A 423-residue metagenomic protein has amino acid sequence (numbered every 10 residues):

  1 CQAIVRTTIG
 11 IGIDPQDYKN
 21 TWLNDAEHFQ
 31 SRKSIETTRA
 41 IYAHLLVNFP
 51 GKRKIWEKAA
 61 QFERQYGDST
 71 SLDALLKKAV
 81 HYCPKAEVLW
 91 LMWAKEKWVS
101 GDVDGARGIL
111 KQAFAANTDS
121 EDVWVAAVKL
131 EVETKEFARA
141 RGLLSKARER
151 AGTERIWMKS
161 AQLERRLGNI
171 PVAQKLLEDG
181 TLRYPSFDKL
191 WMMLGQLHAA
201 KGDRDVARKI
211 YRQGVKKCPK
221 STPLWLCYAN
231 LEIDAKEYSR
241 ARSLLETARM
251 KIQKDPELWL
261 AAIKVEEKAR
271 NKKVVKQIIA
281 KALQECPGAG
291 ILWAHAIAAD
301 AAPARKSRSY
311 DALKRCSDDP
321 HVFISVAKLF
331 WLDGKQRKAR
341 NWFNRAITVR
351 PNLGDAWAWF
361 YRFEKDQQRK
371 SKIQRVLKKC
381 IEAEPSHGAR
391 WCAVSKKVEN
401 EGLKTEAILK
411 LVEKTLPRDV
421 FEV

Functional and structural regions predicted by a protein language model:
C1-V423: Alpha-helical solenoid scaffolds in eukaryotic macromolecular assemblies
